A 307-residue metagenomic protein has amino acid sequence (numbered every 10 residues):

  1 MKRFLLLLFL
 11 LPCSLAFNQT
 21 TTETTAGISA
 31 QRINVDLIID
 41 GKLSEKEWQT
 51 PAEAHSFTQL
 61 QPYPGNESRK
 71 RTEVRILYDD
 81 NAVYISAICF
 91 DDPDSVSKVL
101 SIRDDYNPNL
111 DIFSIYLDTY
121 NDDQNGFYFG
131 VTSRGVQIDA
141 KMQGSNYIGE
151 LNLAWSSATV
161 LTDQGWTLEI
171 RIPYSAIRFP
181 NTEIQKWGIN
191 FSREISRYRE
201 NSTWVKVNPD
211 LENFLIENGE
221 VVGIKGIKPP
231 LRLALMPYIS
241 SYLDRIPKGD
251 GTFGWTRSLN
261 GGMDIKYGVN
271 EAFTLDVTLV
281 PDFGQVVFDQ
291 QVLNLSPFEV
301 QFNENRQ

Functional and structural regions predicted by a protein language model:
M1-F4: Positively charged n-region of N-terminal signal peptides that target proteins for export
F9-F17: Hydrophobic h-region of N-terminal signal peptides that target proteins for export in Gram-negative bacteria
F17-Q307: Structural preference for beta-rich elements and adjacent junctions enriched in aromatics
